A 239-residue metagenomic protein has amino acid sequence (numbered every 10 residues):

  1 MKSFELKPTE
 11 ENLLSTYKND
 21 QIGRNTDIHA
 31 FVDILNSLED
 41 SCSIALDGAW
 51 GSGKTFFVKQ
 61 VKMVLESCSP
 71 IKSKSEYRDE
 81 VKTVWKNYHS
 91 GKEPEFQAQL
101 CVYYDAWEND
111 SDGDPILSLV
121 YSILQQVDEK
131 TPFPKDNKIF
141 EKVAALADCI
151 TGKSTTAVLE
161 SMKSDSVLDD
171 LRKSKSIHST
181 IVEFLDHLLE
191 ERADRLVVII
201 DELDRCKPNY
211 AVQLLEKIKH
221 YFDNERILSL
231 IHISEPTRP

Functional and structural regions predicted by a protein language model:
M1-G91, L117: Walker A/P-loop-proximal flanking segment of P-loop NTPase domains
E5-E10, G48-W50, A106-D110, E202-Y210: Short, flexible loop/turn elements at secondary-structure junctions
L35, E39, W50, E108 (+3 more regions): Flexible interhelical turns and helix-capping residues at alpha-helix boundaries within structured domains
S41, Q99, R195: Alpha/beta-hydrolase fold active-site loops
S52-E190: P-loop NTPase nucleotide-binding core
D170-H232: Conserved Walker B catalytic segment
I231-P239: Conserved small/polar residues in nucleotide/adenosyl-binding loops
